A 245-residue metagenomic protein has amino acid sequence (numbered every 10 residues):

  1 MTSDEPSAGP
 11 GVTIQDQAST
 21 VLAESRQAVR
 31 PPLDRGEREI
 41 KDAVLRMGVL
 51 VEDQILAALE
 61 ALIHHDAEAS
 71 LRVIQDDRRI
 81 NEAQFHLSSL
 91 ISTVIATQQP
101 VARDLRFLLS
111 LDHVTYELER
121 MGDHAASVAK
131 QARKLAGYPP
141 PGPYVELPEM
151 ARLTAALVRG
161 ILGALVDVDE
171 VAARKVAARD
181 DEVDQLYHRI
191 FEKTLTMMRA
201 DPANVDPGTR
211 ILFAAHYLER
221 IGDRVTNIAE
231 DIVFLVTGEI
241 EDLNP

Functional and structural regions predicted by a protein language model:
M1-P245: Cytosolic, long alpha-helical scaffolding segments
